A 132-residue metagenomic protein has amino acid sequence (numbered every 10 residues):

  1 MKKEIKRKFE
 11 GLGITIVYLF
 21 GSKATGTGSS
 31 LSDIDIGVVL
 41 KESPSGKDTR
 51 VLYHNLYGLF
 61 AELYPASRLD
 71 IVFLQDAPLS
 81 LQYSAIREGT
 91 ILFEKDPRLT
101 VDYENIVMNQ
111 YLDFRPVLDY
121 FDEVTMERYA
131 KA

Functional and structural regions predicted by a protein language model:
M1-I16, A24-G26, S30, S43-A132: Catalytic core of pol beta-like nucleotidyltransferases
S32-D35: Conserved loop-to-beta-strand segment in the C-terminal subdomain of adenylate-forming
G37-K41: Short hydrophobic/aromatic beta-strand micro-patches that form the beta-sheet surface supporting nucleotide- or nucleic
